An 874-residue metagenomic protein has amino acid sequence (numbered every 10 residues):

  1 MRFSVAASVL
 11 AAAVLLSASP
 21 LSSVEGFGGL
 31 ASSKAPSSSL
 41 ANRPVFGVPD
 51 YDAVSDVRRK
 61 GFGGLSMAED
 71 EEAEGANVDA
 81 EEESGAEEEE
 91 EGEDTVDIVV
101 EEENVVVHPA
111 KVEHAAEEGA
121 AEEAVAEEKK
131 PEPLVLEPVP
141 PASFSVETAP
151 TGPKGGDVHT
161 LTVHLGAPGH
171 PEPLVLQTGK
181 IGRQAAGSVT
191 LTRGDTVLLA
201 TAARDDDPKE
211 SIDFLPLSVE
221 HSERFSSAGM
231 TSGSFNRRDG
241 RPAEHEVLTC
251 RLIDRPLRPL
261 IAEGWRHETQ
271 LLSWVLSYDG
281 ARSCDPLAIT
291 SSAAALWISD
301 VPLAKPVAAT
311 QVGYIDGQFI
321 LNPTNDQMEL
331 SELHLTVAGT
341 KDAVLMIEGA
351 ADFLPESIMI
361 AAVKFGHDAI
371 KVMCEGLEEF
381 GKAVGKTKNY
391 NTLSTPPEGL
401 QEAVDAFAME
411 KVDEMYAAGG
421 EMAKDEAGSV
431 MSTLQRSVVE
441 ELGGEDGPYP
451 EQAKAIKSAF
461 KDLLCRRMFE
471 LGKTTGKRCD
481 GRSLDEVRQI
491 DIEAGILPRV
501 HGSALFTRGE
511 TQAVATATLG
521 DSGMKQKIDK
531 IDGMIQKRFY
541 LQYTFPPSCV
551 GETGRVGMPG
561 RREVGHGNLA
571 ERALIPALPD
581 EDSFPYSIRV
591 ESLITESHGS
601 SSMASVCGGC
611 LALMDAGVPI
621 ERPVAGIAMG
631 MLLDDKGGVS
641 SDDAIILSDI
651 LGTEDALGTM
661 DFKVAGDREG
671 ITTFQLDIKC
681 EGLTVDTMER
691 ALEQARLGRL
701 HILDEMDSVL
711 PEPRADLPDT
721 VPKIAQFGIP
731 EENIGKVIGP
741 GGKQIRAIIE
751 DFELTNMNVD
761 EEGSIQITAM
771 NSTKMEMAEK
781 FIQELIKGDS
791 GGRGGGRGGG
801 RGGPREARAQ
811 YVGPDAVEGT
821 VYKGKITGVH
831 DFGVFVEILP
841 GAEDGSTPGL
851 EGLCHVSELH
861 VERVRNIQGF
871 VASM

Functional and structural regions predicted by a protein language model:
F3-A41: N-terminal chloroplast transit peptides
N42-S145, R793-R805, R863: N-terminal plastid-targeting presequences
P131-D205, K209, D213, K388-G533 (+3 more regions): Extended amphipathic alpha-helical scaffolds
A185-Q270, V275-D279, K341, E348 (+3 more regions): Glycine-rich, flexible beta-strand/loop modules in the N-terminal catalytic cores of phosphate-handling
G187-T190, V197, R282-V301, A494-A517 (+2 more regions): Conserved phosphate/anionic-ligand binding catalytic regions in large, soluble enzymes, centered on
D300-A418, L613-A715: Mobile "lid/hinge" segments at catalytic clefts and subdomain interfaces of large enzymes
T387-E398, H701-F727, A778-E818: Long, charged amphipathic helices and adjacent flexible linkers at domain junctions
N733-M874: Single-stranded RNA-binding regions, centering on S1/OB-family and related RNA-binding modules
